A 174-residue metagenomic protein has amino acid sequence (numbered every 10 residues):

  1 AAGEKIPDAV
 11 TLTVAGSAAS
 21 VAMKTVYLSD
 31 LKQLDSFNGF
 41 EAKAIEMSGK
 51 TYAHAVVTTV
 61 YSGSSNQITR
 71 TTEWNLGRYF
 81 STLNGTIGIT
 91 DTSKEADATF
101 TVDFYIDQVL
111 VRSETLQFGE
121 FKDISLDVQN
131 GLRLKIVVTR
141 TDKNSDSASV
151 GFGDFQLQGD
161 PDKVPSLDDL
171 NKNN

Functional and structural regions predicted by a protein language model:
A1-A2, L134: Append "Rare intracellular matches occur via the same short Y/T/C beta-strand/loop motifs
A2-S17: Short, exposed coil/turn segments at beta-strand boundaries within extracellular/luminal domains
A15-N174: Gly-Asp-aromatic-enriched flexible segments
